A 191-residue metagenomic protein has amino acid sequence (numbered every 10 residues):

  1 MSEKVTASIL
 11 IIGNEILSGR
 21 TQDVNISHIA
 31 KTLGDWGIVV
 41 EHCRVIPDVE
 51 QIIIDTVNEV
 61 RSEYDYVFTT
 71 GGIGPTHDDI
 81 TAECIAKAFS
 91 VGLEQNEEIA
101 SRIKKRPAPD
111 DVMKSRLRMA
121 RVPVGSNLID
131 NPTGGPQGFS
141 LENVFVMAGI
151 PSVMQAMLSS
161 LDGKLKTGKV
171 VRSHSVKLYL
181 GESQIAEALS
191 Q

Functional and structural regions predicted by a protein language model:
S2-S8: Extreme N-terminal starter segment of soluble prokaryotic enzymes
N14-E15, G72-P75, P151-V153: Short glycine-rich anion-binding loops that position phosphate/pyrophosphate groups of nucleotides and phosphorylated
I16-I26: Glycine- and acidic-residue-enriched helix-capping/strand-helix junction motifs
V24-S27, S160-K164, Q191: Short, solvent-exposed amphipathic alpha-helical segments in soluble enzyme and RNA/protein-processing domains
S27-D79, I85-K87: N-terminal small/polar loop signature for handling phosphorylated ligands or for N-terminal nucleophile
I52-D55, I80-G168: Proline/glycine-rich low-complexity loops and linkers
K166-E182: Short glycine-/aliphatic-rich beta-strand segments at the starts of folded cytosolic domains
Y179-Q191: Short amphipathic alpha-helix segments
